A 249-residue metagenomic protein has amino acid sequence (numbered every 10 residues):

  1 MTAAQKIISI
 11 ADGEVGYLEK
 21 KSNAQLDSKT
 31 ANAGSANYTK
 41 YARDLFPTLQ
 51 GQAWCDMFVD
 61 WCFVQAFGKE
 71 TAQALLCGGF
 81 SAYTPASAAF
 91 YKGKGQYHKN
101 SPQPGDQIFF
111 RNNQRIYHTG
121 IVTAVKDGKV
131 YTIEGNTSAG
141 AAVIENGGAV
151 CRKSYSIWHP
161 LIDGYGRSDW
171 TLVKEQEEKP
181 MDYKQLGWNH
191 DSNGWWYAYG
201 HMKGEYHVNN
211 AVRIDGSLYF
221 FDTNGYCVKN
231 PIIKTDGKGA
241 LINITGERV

Functional and structural regions predicted by a protein language model:
M1, Q5-S9, G95-Y97, I116-M181 (+1 more regions): Aromatic- and glycine-rich peptidoglycan recognition patches
M1-K69: N-terminal capping segments
T2, A82, W170, T245-R248: Short, low-complexity, Pro/Ser/Thr/Gly-rich segments in the mature regions of secreted, periplasmic
D12, F109-R111, T123, I133 (+5 more regions): Residue-level detector of conserved, well-ordered beta-strand and adjacent loop positions that form binding/recognition
K40, D44-F90, Q103-A149, Y155: Catalytic cores of peptidoglycan-degrading enzymes
N100: Extracellular/lumenal carbohydrate-interaction signature centered on repeated Trp-anchored short motifs
Q176-V249: Extracellular adhesion/carbohydrate-binding repeat motifs centered on closely spaced tryptophans
